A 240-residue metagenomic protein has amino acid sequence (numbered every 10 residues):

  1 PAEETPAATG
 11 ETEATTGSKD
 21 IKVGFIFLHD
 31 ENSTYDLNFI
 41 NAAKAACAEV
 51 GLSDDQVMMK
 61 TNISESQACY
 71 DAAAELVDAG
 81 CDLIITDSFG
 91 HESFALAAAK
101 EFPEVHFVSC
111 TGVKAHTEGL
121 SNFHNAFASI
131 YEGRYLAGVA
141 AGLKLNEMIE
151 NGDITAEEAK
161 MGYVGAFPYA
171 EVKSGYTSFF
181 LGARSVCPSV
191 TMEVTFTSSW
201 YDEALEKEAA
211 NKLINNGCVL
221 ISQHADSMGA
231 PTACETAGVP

Functional and structural regions predicted by a protein language model:
A2-P240: A residue-level marker of the well-folded mature domains of exported/periplasmic proteins
